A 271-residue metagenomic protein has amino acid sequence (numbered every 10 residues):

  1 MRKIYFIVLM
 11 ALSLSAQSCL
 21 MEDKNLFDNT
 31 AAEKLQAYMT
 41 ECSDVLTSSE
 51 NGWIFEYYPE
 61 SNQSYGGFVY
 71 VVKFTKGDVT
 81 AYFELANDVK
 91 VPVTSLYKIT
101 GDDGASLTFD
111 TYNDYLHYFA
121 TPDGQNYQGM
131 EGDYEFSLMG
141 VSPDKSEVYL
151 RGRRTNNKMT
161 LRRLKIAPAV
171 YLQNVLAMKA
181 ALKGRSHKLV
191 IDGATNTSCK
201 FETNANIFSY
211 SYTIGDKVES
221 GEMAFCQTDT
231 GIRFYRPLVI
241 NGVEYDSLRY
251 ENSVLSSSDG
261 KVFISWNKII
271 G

Functional and structural regions predicted by a protein language model:
R2-L9: Sec-dependent signal peptide recognition, specifically the positively charged N-region followed immediately by
S15-S18: C-terminal motif of bacterial Sec signal peptides marking the signal peptidase cleavage site
L20-G104, A169, L176-A181: Acidic/polar, low-complexity intrinsically disordered N-terminal segments immediately downstream of a Sec signal
W53-Y65, F83-K90, F119-G132, H187-D192 (+2 more regions): Short, solvent-exposed secondary-structure boundary motifs
D78-A205: Long, acidic/polar, low-complexity amphipathic helices and coiled-coil-like
N157, L164-G271: Preference for solvent-exposed, low-hydrophobicity sequence contexts
